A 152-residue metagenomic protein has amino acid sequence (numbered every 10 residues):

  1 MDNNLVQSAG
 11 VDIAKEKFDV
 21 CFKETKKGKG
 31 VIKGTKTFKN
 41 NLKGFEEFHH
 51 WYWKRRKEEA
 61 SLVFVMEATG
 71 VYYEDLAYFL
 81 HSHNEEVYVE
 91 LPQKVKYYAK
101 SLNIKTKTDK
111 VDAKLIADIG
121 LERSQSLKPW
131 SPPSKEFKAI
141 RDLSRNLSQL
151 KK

Functional and structural regions predicted by a protein language model:
M1-K152: Phosphate- and other anionic-substrate recognition elements at nucleic-acid/protein interfaces
